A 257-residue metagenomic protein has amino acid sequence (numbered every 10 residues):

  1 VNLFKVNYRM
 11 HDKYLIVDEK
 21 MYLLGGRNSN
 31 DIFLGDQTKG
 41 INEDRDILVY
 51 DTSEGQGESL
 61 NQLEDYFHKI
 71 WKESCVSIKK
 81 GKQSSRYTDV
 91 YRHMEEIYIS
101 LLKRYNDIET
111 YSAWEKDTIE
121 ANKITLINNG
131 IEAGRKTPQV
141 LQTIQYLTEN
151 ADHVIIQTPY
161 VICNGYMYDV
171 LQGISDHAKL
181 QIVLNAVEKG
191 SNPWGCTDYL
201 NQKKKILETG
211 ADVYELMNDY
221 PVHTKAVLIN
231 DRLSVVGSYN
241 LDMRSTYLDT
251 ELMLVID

Functional and structural regions predicted by a protein language model:
V1-K13, V17-D257: Charged, low-complexity intrinsically disordered terminal segments
